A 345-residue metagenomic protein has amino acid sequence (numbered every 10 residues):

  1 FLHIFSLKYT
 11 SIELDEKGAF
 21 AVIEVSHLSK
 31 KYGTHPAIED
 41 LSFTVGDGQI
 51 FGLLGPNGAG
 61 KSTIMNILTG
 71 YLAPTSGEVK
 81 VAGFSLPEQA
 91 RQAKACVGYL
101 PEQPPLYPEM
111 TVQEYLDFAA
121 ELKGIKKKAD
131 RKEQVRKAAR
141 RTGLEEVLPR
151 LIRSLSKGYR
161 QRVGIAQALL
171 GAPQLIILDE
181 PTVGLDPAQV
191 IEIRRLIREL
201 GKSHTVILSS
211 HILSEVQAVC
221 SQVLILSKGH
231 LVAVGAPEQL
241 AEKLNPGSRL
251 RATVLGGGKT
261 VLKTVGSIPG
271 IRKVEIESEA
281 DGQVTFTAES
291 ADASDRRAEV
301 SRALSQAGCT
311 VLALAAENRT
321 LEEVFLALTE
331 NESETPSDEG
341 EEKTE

Functional and structural regions predicted by a protein language model:
F1-S29, N331-E345: ABC-family P-loop ATPase nucleotide-binding domain
F20-V25, K30-K228, V232-A233: ABC transporter nucleotide-binding domains
S26, A82, T253, E277 (+1 more regions): Solvent-exposed beta-strand sheet faces enriched in polar/charged residues
G143, I271-E277, T310-A315: A short linear hydrophobic-aromatic micro-motif
R195-A291: ABC transporter nucleotide-binding domain
E289-E345: C-terminal coupling/interaction segments
